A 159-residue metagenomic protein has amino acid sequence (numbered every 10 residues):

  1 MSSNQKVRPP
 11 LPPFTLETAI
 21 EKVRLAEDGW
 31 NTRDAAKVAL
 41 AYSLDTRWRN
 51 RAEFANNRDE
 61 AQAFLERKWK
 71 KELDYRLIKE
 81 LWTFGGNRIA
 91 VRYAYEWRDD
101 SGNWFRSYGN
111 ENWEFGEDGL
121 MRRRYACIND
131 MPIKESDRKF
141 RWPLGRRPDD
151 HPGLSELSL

Functional and structural regions predicted by a protein language model:
M1-L44, L154-L159: Short, low-complexity N-terminal intrinsically disordered segments enriched in polar/charged residues
S2-F14, A63-L159: A beta-strand edge to alpha-helix "cap/lid" segment located at domain peripheries
D28-T32, S43, R47, E66 (+1 more regions): Short helix-capping and hinge/turn segments at secondary-structure transitions, especially at repeat and domain
T32-A35, R51, A55, N103: Alpha-helix boundary/capping and short turn/kink residues
R47-W69: Short solvent-exposed beta->alpha transition segments
